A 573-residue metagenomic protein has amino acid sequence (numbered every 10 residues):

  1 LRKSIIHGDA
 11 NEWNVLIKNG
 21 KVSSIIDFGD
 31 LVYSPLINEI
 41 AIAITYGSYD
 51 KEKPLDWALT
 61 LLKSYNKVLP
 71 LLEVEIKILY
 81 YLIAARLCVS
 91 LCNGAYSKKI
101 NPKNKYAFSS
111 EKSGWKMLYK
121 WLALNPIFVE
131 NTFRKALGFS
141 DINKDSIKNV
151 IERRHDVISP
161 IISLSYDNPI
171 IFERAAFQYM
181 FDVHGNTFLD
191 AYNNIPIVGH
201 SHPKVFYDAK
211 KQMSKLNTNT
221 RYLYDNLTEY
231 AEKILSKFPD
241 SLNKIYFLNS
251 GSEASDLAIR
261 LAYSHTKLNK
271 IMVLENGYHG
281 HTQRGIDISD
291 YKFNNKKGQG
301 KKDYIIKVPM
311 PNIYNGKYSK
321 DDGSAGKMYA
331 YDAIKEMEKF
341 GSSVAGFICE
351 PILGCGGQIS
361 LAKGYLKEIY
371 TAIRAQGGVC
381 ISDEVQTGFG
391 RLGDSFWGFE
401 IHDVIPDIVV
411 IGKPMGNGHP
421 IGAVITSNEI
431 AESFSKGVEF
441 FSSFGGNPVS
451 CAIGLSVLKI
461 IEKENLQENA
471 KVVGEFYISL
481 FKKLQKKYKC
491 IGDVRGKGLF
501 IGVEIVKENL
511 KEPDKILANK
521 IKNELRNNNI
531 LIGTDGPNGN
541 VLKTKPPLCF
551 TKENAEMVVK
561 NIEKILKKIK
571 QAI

Functional and structural regions predicted by a protein language model:
L1-N38: Active-site acidic catalytic loop and adjacent metal/ATP-binding pocket of ATP-dependent phosphoryl transfer enzymes
N19, I44-K51, Y65-E73, K99 (+3 more regions): Alpha-helix capping/termination and helix-coil
K21-F28, I40-Y49, G437-S442, V457-E464: Short, flexible active-site loops
I37-P70, A84-P102: Active-site activation/catalytic loop segments of kinase-like enzymes and analogous catalytic loops in related
S64-L71, F108-P126, G280-H281, S443 (+1 more regions): Short, mixed-charge aromatic SLiMs
E73-L82: All-alpha amphipathic helical-bundle segments outside canonical DNA-binding/catalytic cores that form hydrophobic
S90-S146, V150: ATP/Mg2+ or Mg2+-diphosphate-binding catalytic cores that bind nucleotide phosphates or diphosphates via glycine-rich
G138-I573: Conserved N-terminal phosphate-binding loop of PLP-dependent enzymes in the Aspartate aminotransferase
